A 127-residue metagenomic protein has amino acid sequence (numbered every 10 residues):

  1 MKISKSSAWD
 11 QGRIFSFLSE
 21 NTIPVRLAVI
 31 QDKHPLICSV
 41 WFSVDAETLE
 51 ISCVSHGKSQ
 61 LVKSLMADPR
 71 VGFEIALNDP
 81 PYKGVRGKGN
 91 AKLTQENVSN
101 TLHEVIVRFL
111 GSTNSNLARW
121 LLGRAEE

Functional and structural regions predicted by a protein language model:
M1-W9, K83-E127: Charged, gly/pro-rich active-site loop segments
K2-R26: Short, basic/aromatic recognition patches
T22-G57, V71-I75, V85-R86: Short beta-strand segments
C53-S55, K63-S64, A76, T101: Short histidine-centered beta-strand/loop micro-motifs that create catalytic or ligand/metal-coordination sites
S55-Q60, F109: Short, solvent-exposed aromatic-acidic interface loops
L61-K88, K92: Helix-adjacent hinge/juxtasegments
